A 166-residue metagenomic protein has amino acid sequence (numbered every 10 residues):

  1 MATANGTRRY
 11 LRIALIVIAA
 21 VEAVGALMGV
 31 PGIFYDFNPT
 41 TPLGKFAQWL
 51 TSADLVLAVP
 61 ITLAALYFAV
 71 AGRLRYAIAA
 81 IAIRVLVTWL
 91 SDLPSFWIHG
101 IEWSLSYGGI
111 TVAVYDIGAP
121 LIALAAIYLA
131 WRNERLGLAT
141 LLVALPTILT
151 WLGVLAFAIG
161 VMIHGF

Functional and structural regions predicted by a protein language model:
M1-G25, P42-T51, Y67-A82, N133-A144: Cytosolic juxtamembrane helix and N-cap/initiation of the first transmembrane helix
R8-I13, A119-A139, L155-A158: Membrane-water interface at the C-terminal end of transmembrane alpha helices
V21-M28, I83-S95, L145-A156: Aromatic-anchored segments of alpha-helical transmembrane domains
Y35-Q48, R75-Y76, I101-G108: Short juxtamembrane and helix-loop transition motifs at transmembrane-helix boundaries in membrane proteins
G44-T62, S106-L121: Alpha-helical transmembrane segments of polytopic membrane proteins
D54-A79, I122-Y128: Canonical alpha-helical transmembrane segments
V87-I127: Short alpha-helical packing/oligomerization segments
L152-F166: Juxtamembrane boundary at the C-terminal end of a transmembrane helix
